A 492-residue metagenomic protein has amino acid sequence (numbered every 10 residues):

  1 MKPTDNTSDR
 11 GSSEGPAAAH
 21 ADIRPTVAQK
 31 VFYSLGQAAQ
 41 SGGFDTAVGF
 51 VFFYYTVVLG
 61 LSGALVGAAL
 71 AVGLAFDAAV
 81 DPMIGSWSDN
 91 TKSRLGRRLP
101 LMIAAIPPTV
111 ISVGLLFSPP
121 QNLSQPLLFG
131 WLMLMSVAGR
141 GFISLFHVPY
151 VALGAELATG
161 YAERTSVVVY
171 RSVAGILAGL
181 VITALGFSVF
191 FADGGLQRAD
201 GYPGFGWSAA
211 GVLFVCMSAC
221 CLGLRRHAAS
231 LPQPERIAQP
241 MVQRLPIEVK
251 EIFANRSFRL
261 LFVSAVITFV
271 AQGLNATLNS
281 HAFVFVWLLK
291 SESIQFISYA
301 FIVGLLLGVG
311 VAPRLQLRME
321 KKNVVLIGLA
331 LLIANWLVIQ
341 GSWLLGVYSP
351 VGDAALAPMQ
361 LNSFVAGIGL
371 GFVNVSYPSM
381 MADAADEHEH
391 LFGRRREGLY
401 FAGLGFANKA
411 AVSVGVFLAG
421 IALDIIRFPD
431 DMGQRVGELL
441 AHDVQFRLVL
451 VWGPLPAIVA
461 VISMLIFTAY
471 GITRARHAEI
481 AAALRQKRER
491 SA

Functional and structural regions predicted by a protein language model:
K2-A492: Membrane-embedded alpha-helical bundles of multi-pass transporters/translocases, especially carrier/permease families
